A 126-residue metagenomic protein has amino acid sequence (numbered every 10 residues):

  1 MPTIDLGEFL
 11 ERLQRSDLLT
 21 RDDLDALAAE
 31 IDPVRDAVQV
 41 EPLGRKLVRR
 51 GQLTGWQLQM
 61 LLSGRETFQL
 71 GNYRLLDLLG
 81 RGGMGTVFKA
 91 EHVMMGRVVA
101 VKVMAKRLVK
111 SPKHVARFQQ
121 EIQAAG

Functional and structural regions predicted by a protein language model:
M1-L76: Short N-terminal regulatory/linker segments that flank and modulate the kinase catalytic core
D5, L13, S63-G126: Conserved ATP-binding/catalytic core of the eukaryotic-like protein kinase fold, especially serine/threonine kinases
